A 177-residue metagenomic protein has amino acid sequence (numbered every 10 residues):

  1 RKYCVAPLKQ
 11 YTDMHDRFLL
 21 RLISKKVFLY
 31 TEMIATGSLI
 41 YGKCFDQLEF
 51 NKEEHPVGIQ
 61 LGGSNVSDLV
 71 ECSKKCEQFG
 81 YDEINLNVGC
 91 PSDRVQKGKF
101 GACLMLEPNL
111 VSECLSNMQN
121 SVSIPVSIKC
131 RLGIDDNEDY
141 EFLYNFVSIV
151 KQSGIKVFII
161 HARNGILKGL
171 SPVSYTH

Functional and structural regions predicted by a protein language model:
R1-A6: N-terminal amphipathic alpha-helix/helix-capping segment at the start of soluble metabolic enzymes
L8-D82: Glycine-rich, positively charged N-terminal anion/phosphate-binding segment
L8-Q10, I34-T36, G62-S64, G89-P91 (+2 more regions): Active-site beta-loop-alpha junctions enriched in small/polar residues
T31, E83-P91, S153-A162: Non-cysteine beta-strand/loop elements that form the S-adenosyl-L-methionine
P56-V57, V122-R131: Short beta-strand/loop segments at the ligand-binding rim of alpha/beta enzyme cores
L61-M118, D135-D139: Active-site beta->alpha loop and helix N-cap motifs at the rims of alpha/beta catalytic domains
R131-N145: Active-site glycine- and acidic-residue-rich loops that bind and position anionic ligands or nucleotide-like cofactors
T176-H177: Conserved small/polar residues in nucleotide/adenosyl-binding loops
